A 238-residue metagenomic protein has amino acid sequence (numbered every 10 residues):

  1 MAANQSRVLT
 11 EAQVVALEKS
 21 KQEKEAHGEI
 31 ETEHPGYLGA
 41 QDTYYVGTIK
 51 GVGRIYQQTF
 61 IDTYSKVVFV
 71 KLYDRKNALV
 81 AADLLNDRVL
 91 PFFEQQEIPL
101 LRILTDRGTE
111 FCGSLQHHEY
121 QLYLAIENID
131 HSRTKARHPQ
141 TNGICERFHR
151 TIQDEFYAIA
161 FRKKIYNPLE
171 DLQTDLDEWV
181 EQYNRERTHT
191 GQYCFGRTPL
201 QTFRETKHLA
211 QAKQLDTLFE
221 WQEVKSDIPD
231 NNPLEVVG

Functional and structural regions predicted by a protein language model:
M1-H27, T43-I61, V70: Polybasic low-complexity intrinsically disordered regions
N4-E31, P35-G36, E127-I129, T151-G238: C-terminal domain-tail junction helix/linker
Y37-A40, Y45-Q57, T63-Q182: RNase H-like DDE/DDD metal-dependent nuclease/strand-transfer catalytic core used by mobile genetic elements
